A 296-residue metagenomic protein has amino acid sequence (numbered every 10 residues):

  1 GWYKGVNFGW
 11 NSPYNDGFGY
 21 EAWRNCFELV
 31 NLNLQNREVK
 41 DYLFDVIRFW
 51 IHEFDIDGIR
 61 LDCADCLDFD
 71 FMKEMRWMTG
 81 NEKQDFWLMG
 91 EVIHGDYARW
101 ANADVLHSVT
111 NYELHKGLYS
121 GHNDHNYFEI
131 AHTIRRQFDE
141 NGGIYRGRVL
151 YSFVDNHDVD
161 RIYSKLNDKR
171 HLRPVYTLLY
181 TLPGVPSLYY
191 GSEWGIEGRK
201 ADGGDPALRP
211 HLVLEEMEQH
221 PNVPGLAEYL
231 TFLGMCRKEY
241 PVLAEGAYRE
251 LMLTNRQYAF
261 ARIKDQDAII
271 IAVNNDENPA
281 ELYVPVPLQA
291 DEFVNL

Functional and structural regions predicted by a protein language model:
G1-R48, H52-E53, M75-N81, A98-R99: Substrate-binding/active-site clefts of carbohydrate-active enzymes
E28, Y42-F69, G147-N156: Active-site groove signature of glycoside hydrolases
H52, D62-R146, K169, L178 (+6 more regions): Active-site-proximal helices and loops of the catalytic beta/alpha 8
G58-R60, W87-G90, Y151-F153, Y180-T181 (+2 more regions): Structural recognition of the beta-strand scaffold that forms the well-ordered cores of secreted hydrolase catalytic
I144-D168: Active-site clefts of carbohydrate-active enzymes
H157, L179, G191, L233 (+2 more regions): Hydrophobic, well-ordered secondary-structure elements that form the walls of internal hydrophobic environments
E245-D267: Surface beta-strand/loop "capping" patches
A290-L296: Catalytic Cys-His active-site segments of thiol-dependent hydrolases/isopeptidases
